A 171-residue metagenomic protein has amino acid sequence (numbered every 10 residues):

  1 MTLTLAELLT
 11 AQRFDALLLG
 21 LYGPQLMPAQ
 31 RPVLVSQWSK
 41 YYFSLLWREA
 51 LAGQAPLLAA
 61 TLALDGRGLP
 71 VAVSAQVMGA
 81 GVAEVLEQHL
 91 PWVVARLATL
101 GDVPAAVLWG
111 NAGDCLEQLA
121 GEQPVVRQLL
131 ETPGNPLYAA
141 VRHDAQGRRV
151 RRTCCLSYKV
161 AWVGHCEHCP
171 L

Functional and structural regions predicted by a protein language model:
M1-A16: A eukaryotic "domain-start" boundary segment
Q12-G147: Hydrophobic, aromatic-lined core segments that form the binding pocket/scaffold for planar heteroaromatic ligands
R152-L171: Local cysteine-cluster metal-coordination motifs and their immediate loop/turn environment, predominantly Fe-S cluster
